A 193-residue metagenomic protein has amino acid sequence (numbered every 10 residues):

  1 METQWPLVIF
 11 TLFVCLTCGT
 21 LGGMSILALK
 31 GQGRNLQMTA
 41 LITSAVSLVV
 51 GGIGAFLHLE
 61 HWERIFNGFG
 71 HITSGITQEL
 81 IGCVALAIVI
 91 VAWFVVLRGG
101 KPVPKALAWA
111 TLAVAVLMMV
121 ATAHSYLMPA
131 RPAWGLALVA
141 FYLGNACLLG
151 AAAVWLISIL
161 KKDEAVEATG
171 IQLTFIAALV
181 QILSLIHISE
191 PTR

Functional and structural regions predicted by a protein language model:
M1-L7, G68-G82, G135-G144, R193: Short aromatic-rich membrane-water interface segments that cap or initiate transmembrane helices in multi-pass membrane
T3-C15, M38-G51, T73-S74, K101-A115 (+1 more regions): Alpha-helical transmembrane segments of integral membrane proteins, especially early/N-terminal helices
F13-M24, E79-F94, L143-I159: Hydrophobic cores of alpha-helical transmembrane segments in multi-pass inner/ER membrane proteins, independent
T20-I26, Q32-V89: Membrane helical hairpin/interfacial module
L29-T39, R98-A106, L160-T169: Membrane-interface helix-boundary motifs at transmembrane edges
V46-G54, L86, A108-H124, A140-W155 (+1 more regions): Alpha-helical transmembrane segments of multi-pass integral membrane proteins
I90-W134: Internal, conserved structured core segments that host functional sites
I186-T192: Residue-level detector of conserved catalytic or cofactor/ligand-binding positions in enzyme active sites
